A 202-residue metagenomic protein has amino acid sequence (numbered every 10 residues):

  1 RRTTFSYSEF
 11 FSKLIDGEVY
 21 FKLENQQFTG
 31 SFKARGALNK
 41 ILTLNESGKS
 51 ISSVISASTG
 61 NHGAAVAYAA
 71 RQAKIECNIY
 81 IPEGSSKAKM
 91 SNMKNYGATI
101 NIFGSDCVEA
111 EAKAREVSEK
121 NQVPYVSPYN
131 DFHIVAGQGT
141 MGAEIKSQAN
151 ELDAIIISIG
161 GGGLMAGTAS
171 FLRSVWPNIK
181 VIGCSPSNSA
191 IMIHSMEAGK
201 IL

Functional and structural regions predicted by a protein language model:
R1-L202: PLP-dependent amino-acid enzyme catalytic core
